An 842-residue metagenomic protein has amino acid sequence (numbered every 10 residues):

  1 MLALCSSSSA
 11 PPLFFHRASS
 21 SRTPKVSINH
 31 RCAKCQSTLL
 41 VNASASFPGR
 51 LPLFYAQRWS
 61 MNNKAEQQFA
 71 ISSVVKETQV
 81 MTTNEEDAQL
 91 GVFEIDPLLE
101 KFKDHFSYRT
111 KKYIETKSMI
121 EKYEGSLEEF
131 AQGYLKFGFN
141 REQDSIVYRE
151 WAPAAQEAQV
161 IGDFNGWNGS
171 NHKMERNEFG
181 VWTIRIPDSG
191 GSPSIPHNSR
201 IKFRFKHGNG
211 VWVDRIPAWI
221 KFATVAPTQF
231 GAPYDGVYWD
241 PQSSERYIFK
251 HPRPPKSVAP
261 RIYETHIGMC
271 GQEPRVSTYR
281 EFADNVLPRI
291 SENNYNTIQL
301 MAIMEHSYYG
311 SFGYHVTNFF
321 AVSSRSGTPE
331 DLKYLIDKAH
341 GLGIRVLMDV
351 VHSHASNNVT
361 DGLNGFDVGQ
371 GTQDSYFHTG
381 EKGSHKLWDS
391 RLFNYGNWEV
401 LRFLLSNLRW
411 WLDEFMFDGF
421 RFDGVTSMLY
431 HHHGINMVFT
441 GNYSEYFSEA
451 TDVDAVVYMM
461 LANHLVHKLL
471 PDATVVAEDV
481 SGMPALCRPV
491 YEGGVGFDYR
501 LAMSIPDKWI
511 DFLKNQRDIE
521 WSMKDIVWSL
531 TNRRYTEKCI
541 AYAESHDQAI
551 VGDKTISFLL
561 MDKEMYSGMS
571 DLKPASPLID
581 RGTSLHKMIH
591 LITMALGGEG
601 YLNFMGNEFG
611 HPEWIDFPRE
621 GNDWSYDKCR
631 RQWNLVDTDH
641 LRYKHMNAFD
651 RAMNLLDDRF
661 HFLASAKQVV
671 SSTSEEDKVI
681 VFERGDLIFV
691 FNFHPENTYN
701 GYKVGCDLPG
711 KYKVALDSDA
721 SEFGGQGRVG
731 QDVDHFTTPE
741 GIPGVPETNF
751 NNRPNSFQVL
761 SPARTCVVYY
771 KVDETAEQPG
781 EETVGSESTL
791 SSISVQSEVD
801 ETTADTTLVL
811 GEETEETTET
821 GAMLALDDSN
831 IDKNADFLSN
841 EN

Functional and structural regions predicted by a protein language model:
L2-Y263, G268, Y279-N294, L578-N603 (+1 more regions): Carbohydrate-interacting/catalytic domains
E150, F203, T265, L300 (+10 more regions): Generic structural signal for small/hydrophobic residues in well-ordered secondary structure, especially within
P153-A155, D163-N165, G208, I303-E305 (+6 more regions): An acidic- and aromatic-residue-enriched active-site/binding cleft used to recognize and process polar
A223-T224, W239, S244-I262, H266-T451: Substrate-binding/active-site clefts of carbohydrate-active enzymes
I262-E273, V316-F319, G383-Y395, G441-Y443 (+4 more regions): Short glycine/proline-rich turn/loop motifs
N285-V286, D331, L335, V400 (+5 more regions): Alpha-helical packing segments of well-folded alpha/beta enzyme cores
A321-R325, E445-V453, A575-I579, N634-Y643: A short acidic, glycine-rich active-site loop that binds or catalyzes chemistry on phosphate/adenosine moieties
M416-D418, H433, V438-C629, D658-V669 (+4 more regions): Conserved alpha/beta catalytic core and glycan-binding cleft of carbohydrate-active enzymes
